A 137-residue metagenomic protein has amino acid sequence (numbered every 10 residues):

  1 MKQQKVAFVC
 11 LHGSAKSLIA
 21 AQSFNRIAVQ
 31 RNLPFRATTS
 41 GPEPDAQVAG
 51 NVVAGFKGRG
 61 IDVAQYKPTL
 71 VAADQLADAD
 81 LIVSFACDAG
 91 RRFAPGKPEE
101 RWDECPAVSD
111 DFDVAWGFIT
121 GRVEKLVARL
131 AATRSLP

Functional and structural regions predicted by a protein language model:
M1-A72: Conserved active-site segments centered on acidic
I19-N25, A86-F93: Short, functional N-terminal and low-complexity linear motifs
L76-D78: Alpha-helix C-terminal capping/helix-to-coil transition sites in glycosyltransferase folds
L81, C87-P137: Phosphate-binding/catalytic loops
